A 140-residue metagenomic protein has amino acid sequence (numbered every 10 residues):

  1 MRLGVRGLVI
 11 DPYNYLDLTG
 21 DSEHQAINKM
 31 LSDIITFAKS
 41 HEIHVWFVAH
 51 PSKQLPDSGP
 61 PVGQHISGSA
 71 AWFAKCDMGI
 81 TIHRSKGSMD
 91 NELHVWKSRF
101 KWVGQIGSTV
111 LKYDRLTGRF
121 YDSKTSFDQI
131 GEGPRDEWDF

Functional and structural regions predicted by a protein language model:
M1-L8, T36-H41, K53-F140: C-terminal regions of RecA-like/P-loop NTPase motor modules
M1-S40: Phosphate-binding/switch loop-helix module in NTP-utilizing enzymes
N14, P51-S52: Active-site-proximal loop/turn and secondary-structure-junction residues that shape catalytic pockets, frequently
I43, F47-H50: Conserved H-loop
